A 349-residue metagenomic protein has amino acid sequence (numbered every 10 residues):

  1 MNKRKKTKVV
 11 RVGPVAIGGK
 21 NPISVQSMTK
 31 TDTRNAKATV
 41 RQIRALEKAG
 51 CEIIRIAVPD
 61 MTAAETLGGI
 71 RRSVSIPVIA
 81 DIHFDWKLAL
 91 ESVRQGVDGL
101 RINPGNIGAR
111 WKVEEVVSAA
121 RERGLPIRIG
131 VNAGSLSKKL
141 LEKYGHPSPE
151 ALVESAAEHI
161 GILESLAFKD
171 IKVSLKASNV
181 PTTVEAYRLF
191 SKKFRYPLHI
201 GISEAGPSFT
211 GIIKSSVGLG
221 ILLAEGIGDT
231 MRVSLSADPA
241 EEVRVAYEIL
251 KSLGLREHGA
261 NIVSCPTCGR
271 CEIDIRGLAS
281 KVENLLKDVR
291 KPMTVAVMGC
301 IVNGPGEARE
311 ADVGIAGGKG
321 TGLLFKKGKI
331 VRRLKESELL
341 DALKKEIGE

Functional and structural regions predicted by a protein language model:
M1-S27, R121, N284-K287: N-terminal amphipathic alpha-helix/helix-capping segment at the start of soluble metabolic enzymes
K20-A38, A57, I76-F84, L140-V153 (+1 more regions): Active-site mouth loops of central-metabolism enzymes
I23-T29, I54-I56, V78-I82, L100-I102 (+6 more regions): Hydrophobic faces of well-ordered beta-strands that scaffold small-molecule active sites in alpha/beta enzyme cores
K30, N35-A36, E47-R71, R101-A109 (+1 more regions): Glycine-rich, proline-tolerant flexible connector loops at the mouths of alpha/beta enzymes
M61-I82, E115-I127, Y187-L198, V282-N284: Alpha-helix-loop-beta-strand connector modules within alpha/beta enzyme cores
K87-R128: Hydrophobic or amphipathic alpha-helical targeting/insertion segments
G96-R110, I202, E225-P239, G317-I330: Glycine-rich phosphate-binding active-site loops on the catalytic face of alpha/beta enzymes
V131-N132, L140-K287: Catalytic alpha/beta core domains of metabolic enzymes, predominantly
